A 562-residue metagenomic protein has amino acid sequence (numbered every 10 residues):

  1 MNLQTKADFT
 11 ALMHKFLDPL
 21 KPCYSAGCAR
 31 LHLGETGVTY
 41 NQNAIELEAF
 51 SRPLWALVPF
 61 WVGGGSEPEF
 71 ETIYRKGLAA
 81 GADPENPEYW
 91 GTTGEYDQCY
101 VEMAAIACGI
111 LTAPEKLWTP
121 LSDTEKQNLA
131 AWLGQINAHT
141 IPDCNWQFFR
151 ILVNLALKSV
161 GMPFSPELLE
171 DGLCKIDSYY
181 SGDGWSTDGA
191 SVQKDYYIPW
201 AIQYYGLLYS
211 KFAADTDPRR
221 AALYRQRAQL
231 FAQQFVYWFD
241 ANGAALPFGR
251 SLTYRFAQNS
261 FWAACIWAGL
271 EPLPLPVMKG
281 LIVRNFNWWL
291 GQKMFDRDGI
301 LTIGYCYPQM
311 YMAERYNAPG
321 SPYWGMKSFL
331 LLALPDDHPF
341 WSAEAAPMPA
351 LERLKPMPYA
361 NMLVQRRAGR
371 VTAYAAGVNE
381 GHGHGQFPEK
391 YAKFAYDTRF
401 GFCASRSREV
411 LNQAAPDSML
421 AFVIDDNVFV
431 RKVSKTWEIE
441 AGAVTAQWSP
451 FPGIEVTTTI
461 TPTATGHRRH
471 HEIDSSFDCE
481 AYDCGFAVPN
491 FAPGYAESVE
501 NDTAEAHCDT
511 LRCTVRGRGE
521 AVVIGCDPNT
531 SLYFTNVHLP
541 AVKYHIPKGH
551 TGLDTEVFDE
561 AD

Functional and structural regions predicted by a protein language model:
M1-E48, T72-G77: Low-complexity, Ser/Thr/Pro/Gly-enriched N-terminal "stalk/linker" regions
L20, Y24, A82, P114 (+4 more regions): Structural signal for hydrophobic packing residues in well-ordered secondary-structure cores of soluble enzyme domains
N43-A49, W55-F60, E67, E71-A263: Aromatic-lined, polymer-binding surfaces characteristic of secreted/periplasmic polysaccharide-degrading enzymes
L47, Y100, P319, M357 (+2 more regions): Solvent-exposed loop and beta-edge segments used for protein-protein assembly and interaction
E67, L275, C479-Y482: Short, conserved charged micro-motifs
E85-W90, L129, D240-P247, L252-G383: Carbohydrate-active enzyme catalytic cores, enriched for enzymes that act on polyanionic acidic polysaccharides
P349-N427, V433-S434: Low-complexity, glycine/alanine/valine/leucine- and proline-rich hydrophobic stretches
S407-D562: Extended repeat-based interaction scaffolds and adjacent low-complexity, acidic/S/T/P-biased segments that form broad
